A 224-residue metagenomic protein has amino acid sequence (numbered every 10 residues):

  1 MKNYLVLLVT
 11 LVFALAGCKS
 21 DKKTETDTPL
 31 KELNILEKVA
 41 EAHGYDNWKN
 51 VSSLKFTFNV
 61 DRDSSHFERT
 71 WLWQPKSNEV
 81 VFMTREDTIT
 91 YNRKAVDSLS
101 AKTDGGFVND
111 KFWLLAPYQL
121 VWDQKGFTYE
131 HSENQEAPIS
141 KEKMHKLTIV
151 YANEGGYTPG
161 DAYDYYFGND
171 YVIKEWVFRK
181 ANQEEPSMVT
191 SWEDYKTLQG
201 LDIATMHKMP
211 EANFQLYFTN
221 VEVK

Functional and structural regions predicted by a protein language model:
K2-L8: Sec-dependent signal peptide recognition, specifically the positively charged N-region followed immediately by
A14-G17: C-terminal motif of bacterial Sec signal peptides marking the signal peptidase cleavage site
K19-D21: Bacterial signal peptide processing site
D27, E32-A101, G126-F127, H131-E136: N-terminal mature ectodomain segment of secretory-pathway/periplasmic proteins
Y91-D161, Q183: Flexible, processing/modification-adjacent segments and terminal tails in exported/periplasmic/extracellular proteins
K143-K224: Gly/Pro-enriched, hydrophobic low-complexity segments that function as extracytoplasmic propeptides/linkers
